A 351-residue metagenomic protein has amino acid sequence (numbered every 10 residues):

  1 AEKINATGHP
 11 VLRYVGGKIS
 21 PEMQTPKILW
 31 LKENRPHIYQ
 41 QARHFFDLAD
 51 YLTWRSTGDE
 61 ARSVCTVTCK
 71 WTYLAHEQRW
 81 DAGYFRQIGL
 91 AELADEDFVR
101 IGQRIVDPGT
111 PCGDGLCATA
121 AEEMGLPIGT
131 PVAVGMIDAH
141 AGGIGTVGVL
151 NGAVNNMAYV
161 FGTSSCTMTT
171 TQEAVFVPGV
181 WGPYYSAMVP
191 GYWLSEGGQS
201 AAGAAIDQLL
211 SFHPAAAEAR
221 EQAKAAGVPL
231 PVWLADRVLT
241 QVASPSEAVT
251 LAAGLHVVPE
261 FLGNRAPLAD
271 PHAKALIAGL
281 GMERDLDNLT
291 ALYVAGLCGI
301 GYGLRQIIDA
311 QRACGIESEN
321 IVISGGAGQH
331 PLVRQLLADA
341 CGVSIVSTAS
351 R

Functional and structural regions predicted by a protein language model:
E2-R62, K70-D97, V106-R351: Active-site core segments that coordinate phosphate-bearing ligands/cofactors across diverse enzyme families
T66: Dinucleotide-binding Rossmann-like beta1-alpha1 core, especially the glycine-rich loop that anchors the ADP
